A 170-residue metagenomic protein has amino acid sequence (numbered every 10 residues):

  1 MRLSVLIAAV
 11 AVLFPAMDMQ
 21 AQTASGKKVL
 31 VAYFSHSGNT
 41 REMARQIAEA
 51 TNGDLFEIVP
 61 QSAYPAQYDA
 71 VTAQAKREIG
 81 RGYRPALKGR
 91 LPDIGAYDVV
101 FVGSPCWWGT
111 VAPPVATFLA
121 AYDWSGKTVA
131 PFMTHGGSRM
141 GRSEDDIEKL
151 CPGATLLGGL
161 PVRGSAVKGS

Functional and structural regions predicted by a protein language model:
M1-I7: Bacterial N-terminal signal peptides that target proteins for export
I7-Q61, A73-Q74, E78-S104, W108-S170: FMN-binding flavodoxin-like domain, especially the glycine-rich phosphate-binding loop
P65-A73: Hydrolase active-site cap/lid region
